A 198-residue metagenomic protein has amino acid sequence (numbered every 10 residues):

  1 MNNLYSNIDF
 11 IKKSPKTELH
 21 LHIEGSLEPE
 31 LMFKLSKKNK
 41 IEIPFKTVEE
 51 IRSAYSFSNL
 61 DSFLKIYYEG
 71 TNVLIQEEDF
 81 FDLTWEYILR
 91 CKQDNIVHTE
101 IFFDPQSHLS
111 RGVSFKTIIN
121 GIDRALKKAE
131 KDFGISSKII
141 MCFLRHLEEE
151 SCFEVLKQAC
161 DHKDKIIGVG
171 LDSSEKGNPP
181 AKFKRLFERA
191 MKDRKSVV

Functional and structural regions predicted by a protein language model:
M1-R194: Metal-cofactor-binding active-site regions of metalloenzymes
V197-V198: Conserved small/polar residues in nucleotide/adenosyl-binding loops
